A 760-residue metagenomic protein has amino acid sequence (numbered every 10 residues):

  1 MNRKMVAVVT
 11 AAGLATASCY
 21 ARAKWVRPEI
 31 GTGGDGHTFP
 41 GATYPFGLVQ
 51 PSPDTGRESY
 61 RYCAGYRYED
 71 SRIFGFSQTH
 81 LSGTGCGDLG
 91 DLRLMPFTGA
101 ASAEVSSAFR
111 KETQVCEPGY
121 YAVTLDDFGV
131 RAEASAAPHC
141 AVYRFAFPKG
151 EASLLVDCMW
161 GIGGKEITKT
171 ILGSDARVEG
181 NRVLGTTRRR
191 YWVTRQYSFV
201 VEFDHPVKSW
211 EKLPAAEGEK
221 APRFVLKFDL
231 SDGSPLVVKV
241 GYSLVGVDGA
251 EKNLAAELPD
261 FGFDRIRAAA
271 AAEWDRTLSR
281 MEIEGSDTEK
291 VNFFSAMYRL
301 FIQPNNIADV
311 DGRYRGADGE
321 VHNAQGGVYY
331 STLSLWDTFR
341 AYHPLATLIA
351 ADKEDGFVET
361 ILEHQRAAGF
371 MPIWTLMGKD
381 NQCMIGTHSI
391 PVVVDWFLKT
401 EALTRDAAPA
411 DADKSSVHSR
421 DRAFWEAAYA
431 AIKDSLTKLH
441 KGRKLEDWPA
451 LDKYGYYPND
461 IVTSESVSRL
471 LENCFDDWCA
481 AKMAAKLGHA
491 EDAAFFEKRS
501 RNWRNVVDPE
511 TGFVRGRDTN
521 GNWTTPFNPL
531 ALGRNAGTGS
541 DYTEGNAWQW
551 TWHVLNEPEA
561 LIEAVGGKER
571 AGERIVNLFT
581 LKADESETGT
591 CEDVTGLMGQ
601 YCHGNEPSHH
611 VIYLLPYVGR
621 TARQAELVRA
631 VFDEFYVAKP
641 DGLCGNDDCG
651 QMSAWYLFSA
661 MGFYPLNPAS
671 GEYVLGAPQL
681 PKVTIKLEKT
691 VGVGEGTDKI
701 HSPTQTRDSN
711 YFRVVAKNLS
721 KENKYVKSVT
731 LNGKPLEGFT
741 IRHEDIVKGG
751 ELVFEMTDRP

Functional and structural regions predicted by a protein language model:
M1-A7: Bacterial N-terminal signal peptides that target proteins for export
A11-C19: Hydrophobic h-region of N-terminal signal peptides that target proteins for export in Gram-negative bacteria
S18, S415-S419, S702, S709: Serine residues within intrinsically disordered or low-complexity segments
Y20-P391, F397-A402, H418-L471, C479-N505 (+8 more regions): Accessory carbohydrate-recognition regions in carbohydrate-active enzymes
R405-S415, S419, G694, D698: Short, low-complexity, charge-dense intrinsically disordered segments
D476: ATP-dependent phospho-/nucleotidyl transfer catalytic cores
F527-A531, G696-K699, Q705, S709: Charged/polar low-complexity intrinsically disordered segments
